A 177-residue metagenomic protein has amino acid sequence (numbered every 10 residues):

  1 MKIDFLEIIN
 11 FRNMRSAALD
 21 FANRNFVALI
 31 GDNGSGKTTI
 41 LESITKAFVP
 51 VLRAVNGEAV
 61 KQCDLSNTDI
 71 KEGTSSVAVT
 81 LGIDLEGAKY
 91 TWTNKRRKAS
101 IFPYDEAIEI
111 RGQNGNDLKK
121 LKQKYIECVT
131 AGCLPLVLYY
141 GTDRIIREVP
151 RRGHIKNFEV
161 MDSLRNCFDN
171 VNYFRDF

Functional and structural regions predicted by a protein language model:
M1, M14, T74-A78, C133: A general secondary-structure signal for short beta-strands and their flanking turns/coil in non-transmembrane regions
M1-V49: Pre-Walker A-like glycine/lysine-rich segment at the N-terminus of P-loop NTPase domains
D4, V77-L81, L138: Hydrophobic residues positioned within well-ordered beta-strands of beta-sheet architectures
F5-I8, S35, L65-D69, K119-T130: Intrinsically disordered, low-complexity boundary segments flanking structured domains
R15, A28, A88-Y90, V149: Intrinsically disordered, low-complexity acidic/polar segments
D20-F21, G73, A131: Short, flexible hinge/linker loops that cap or flank conserved catalytic cores
L41-A107: Conserved P-loop NTP-binding catalytic core
T93-F177: Coupling/switch segment of ABC-type P-loop NTPase heads
